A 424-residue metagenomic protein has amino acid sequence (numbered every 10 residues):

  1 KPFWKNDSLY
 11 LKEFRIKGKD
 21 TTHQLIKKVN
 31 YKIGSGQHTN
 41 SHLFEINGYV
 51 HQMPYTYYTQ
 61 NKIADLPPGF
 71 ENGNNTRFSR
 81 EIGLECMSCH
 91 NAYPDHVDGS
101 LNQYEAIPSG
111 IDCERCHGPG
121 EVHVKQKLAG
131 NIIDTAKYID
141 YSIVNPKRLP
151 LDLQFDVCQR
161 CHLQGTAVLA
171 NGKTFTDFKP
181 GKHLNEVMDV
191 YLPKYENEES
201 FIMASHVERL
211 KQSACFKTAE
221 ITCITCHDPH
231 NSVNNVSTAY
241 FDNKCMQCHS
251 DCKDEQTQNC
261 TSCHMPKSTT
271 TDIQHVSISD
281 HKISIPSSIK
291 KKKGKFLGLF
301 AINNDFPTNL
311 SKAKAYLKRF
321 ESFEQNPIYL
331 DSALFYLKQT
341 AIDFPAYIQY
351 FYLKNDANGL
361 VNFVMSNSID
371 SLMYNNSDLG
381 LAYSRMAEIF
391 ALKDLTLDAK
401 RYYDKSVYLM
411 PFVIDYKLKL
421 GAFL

Functional and structural regions predicted by a protein language model:
K1-S35, S41-I46, Q52-P54, D65-F70 (+1 more regions): Primarily the internal scaffold of c-type cytochrome electron-transfer domains, especially repeated/multiheme c-type
N326, A333, G359-L360, A399: Single-residue signature of alpha-solenoid repeat helices
A333, T340, F363-N367, S371-L372 (+1 more regions): Canonical positions in the second alpha-helix
D343-A346, Y350, N375, A382 (+1 more regions): TPR alpha-solenoid repeat register
